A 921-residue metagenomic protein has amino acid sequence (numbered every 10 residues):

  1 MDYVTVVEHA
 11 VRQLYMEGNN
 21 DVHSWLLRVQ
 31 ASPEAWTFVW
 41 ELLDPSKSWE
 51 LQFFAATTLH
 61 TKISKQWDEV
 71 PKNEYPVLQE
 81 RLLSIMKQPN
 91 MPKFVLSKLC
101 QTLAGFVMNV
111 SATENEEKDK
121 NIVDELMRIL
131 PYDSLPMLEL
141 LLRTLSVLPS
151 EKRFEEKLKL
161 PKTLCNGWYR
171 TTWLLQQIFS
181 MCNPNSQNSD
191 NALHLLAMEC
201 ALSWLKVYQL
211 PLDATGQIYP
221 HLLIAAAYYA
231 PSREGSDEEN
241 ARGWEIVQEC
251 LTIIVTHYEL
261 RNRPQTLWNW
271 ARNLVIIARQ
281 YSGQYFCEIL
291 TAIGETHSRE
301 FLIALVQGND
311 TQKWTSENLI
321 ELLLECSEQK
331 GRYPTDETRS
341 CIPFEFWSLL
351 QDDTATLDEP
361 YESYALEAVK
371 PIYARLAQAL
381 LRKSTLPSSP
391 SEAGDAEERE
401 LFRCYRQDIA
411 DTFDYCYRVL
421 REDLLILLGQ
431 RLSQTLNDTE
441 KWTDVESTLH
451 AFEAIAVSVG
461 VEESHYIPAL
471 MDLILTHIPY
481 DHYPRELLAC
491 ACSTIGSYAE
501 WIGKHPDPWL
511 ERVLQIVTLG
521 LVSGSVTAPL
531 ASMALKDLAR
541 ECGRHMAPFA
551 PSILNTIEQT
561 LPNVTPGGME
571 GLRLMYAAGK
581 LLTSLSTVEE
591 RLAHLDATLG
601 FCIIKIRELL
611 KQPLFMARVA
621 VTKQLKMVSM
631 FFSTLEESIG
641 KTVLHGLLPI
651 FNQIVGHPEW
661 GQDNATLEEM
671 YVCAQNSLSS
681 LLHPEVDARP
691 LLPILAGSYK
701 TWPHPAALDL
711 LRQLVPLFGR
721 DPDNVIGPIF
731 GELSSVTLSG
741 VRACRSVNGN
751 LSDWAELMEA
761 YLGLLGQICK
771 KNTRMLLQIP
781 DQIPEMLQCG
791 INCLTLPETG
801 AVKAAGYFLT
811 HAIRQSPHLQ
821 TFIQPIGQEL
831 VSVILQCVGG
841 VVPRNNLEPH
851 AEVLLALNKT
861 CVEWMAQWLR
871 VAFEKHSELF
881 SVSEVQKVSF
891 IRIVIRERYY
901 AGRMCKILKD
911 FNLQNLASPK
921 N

Functional and structural regions predicted by a protein language model:
M1-N921: Karyopherin-beta/Importin-beta family HEAT-repeat alpha-solenoid scaffold
